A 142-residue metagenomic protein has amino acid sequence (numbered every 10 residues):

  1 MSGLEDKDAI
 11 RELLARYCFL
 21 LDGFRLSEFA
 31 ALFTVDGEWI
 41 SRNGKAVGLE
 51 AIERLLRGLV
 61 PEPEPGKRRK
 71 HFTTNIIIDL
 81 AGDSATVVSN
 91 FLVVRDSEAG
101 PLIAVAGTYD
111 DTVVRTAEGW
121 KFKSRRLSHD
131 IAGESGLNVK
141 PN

Functional and structural regions predicted by a protein language model:
M1-S27, A31: Short, low-complexity N-terminal intrinsically disordered segments enriched in polar/charged residues
L26-L92: A solvent-exposed, acidic/Ser-Thr-rich amphipathic alpha-helical stretch
V47, N138-N142: Extended, polar beta-sheet/loop recognition surfaces of beta-rich domains that mediate binding to diverse ligands
H71-T73, A104-Y109: Short, surface-exposed coil-to-beta transition loops
T86, A106-G136: Short beta-strand edge/turn micro-motifs at domain boundaries
V94-S97: Short, solvent-exposed loop/turn segments at secondary-structure junctions
G100-L102: Short aromatic-glycine motifs in intrinsically disordered, low-complexity regions
